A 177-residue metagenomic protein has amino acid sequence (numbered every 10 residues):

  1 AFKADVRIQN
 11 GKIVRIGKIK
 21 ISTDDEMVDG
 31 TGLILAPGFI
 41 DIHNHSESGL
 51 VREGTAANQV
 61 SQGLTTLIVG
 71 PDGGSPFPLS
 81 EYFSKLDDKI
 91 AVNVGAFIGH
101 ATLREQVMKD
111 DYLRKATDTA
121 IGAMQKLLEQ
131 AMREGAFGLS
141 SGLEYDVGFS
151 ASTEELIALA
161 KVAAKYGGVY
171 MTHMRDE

Functional and structural regions predicted by a protein language model:
A1-G38: Histidine-rich, glycine-flanked metal-binding segment
I16, G49, Q106: Residues that scaffold the ATP/ADP-binding catalytic core of kinase and kinase-like folds
K18, D72-G73, G99, E144 (+1 more regions): Short, ordered loop/turn segments at secondary-structure junctions
K20, S48, S75: Glycine-rich nucleotide phosphate-binding loop and flanking beta-alpha elements of Rossmann-like dinucleotide-binding
G30-I34, F39, N44, R52-S141 (+2 more regions): Divalent-metal coordination cores built from histidine and acidic residues
S46-E47, D176: Short active-site segment of divalent metal-dependent hydrolases/proteases that encodes the spacing between
E47-R52, A151, E155: Short, glycine/acidic-rich beta->alpha junctions
L139-E177: Active-site core of metal-dependent hydrolases
